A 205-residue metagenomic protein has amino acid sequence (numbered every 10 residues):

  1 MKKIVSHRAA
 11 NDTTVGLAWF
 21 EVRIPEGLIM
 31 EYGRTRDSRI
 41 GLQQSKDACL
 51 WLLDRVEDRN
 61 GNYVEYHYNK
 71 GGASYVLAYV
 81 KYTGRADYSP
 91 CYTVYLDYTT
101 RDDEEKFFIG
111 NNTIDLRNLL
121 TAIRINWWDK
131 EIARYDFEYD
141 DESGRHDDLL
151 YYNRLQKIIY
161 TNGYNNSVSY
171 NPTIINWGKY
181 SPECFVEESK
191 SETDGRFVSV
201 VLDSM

Functional and structural regions predicted by a protein language model:
M1-M205: Conserved catalytic cores of ATP-dependent inositol ring kinases
